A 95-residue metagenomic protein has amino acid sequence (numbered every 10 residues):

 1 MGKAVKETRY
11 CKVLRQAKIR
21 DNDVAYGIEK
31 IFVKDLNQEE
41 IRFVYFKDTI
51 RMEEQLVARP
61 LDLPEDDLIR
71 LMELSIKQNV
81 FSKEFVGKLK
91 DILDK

Functional and structural regions predicted by a protein language model:
M1-A25: Negatively charged, low-complexity tracts enriched in Asp/Glu with abundant Ser/Thr
K3, I19, L36-E39, L74 (+1 more regions): Short linear sequence motifs
T8, K30, I41-V44, N79 (+1 more regions): Short non-domain terminal segments
K12-L14, Q38-E40, D62: Secondary-structure boundary/capping motif
V13, I19, I28-I31, I41 (+4 more regions): Weak global preference for isoleucine
V24-R59: A short, structured beta-strand/loop element
T49-K95: Mixed-charge, Lys/Arg-enriched low-complexity segments
